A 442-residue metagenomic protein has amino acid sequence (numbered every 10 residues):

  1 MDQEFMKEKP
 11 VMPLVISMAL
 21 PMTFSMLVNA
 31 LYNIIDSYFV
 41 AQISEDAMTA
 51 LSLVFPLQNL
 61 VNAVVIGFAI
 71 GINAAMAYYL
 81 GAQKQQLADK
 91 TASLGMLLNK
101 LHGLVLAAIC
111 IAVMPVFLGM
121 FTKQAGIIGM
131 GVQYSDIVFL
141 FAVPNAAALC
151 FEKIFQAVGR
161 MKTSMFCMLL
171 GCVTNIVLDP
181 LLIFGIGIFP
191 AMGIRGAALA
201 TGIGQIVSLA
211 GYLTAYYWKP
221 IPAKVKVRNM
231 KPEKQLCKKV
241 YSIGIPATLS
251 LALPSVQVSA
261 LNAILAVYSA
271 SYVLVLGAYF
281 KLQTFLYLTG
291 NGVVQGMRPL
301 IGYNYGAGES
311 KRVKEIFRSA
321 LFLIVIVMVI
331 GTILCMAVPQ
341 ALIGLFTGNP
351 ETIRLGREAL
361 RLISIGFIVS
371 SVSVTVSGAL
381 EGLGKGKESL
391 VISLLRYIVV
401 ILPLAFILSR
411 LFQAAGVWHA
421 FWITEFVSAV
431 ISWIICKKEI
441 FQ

Functional and structural regions predicted by a protein language model:
M1-A19, M76-V143, F189-I245, I301-G366 (+1 more regions): Short alpha-helical transmembrane segments in multi-pass integral membrane proteins
M6-Y38, Q42-I43, N59-G71, A75 (+7 more regions): N-terminal transmembrane alpha-helices
S17-D36, I137, G171, G204-S208 (+4 more regions): Transmembrane helical elements of multi-pass membrane transporters/channels
L27, L31-T49, L118-A125, L181-M192 (+4 more regions): Helix-terminus/linker motif at the lipid-water interface of multi-pass membrane proteins
M48-A108, A112, N145-G159, T163-S164 (+2 more regions): Small-residue-rich hydrophobic transmembrane alpha-helices
L60-A63, A107, N175-P180, L209-L213 (+4 more regions): Hydrophobic transmembrane alpha-helices of multi-pass small-molecule transporters
A69, N73, V138-Q156, S164-C172 (+5 more regions): Short runs within selected transmembrane alpha-helices of multi-pass transporters and secretion channels
C110, K153, D179, I183 (+7 more regions): Structural signal for membrane-spanning alpha-helices in multi-pass inner-membrane proteins, emphasizing helix cores
